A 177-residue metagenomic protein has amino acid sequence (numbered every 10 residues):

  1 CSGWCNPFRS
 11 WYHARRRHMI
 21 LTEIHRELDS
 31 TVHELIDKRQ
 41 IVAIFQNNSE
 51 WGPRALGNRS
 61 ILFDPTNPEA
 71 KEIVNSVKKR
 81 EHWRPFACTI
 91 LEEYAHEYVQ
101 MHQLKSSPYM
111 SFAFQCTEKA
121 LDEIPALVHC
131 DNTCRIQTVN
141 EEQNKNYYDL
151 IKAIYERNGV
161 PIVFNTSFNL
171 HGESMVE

Functional and structural regions predicted by a protein language model:
C1-E177: Flexible beta->alpha loop and helix N-cap segments adjacent to enzyme active/binding sites
